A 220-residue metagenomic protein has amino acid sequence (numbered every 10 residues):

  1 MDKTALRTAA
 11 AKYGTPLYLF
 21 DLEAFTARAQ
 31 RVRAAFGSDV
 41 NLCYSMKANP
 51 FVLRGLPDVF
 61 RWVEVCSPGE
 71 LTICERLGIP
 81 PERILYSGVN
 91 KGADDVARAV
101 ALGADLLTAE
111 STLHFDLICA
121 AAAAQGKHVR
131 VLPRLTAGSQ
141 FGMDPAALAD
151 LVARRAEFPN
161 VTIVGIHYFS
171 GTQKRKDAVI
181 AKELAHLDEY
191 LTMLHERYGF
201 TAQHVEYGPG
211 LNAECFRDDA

Functional and structural regions predicted by a protein language model:
M1-V129, F158, T162, E196-R197 (+1 more regions): A charged N-terminal "starter" segment
V129-T136: ATP-grasp fold ATP-binding core
A137-A220: Active-site loop/helix belt of alpha/beta enzymes
